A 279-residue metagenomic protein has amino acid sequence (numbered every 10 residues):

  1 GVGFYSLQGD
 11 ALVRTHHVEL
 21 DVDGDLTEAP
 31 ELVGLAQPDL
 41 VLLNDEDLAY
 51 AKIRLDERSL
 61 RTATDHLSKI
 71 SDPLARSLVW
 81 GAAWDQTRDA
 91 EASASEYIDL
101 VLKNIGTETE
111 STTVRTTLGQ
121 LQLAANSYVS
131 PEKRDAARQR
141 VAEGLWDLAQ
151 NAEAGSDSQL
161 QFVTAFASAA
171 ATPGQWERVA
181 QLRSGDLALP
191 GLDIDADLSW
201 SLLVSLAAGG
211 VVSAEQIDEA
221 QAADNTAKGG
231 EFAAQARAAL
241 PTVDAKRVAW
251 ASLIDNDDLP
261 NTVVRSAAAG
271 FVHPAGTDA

Functional and structural regions predicted by a protein language model:
L7-H16, E28-A279: Long, ordered, helix-rich scaffold segments
L20-L26: Short proline/glycine- and polar residue-rich coil/turn motifs
